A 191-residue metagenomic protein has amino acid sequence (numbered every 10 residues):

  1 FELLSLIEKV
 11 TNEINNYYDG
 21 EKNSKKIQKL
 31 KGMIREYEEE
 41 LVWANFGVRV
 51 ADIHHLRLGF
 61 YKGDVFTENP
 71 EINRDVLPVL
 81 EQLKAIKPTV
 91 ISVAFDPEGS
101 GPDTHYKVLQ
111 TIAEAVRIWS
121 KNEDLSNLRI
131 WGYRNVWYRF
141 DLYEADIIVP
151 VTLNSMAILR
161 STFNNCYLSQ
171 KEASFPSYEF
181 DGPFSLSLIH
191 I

Functional and structural regions predicted by a protein language model:
F1-E123, G132, F163-N165, F180: Active-site beta-strand->loop->alpha-helix modules in alpha/beta enzyme cores, enriched in Gly/His/Asp(Glu)
N23, L142-A145: Flexible glycine/proline-enriched surface loops and loop-helix/loop-strand junctions
L125-S126, A173-D181: Short, flexible loop/turn segments with low-complexity composition
G132, W137-Y143: Glycine-rich, charge-decorated loop segments at or immediately adjacent to ligand/cofactor-binding or catalytic sites
E144-T152: A short, structured beta-strand-centered segment in the mid-to-C-terminal lobe of catalytic cores from group-transfer
N154-S177: A charged, well-structured terminal subsegment
P183-S187: Extended non-catalytic scaffold regions that mediate assembly and binding in large macromolecular machines
I189-I191: Conserved small/polar residues in nucleotide/adenosyl-binding loops
